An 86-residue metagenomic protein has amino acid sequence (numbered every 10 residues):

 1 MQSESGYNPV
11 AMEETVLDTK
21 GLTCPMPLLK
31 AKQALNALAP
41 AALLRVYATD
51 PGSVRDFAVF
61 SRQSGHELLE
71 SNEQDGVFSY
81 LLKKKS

Functional and structural regions predicted by a protein language model:
S3: Cationic, low-complexity basic patches in intrinsically disordered or flexible, solvent-exposed regions
G6-A37: N-terminal first-folded block
M12-E14, A41-R45, V77-S79: Intrinsic-disorder/low-complexity, polar/charged segments enriched in Ser/Thr/Lys/Arg/Asp/Glu/Gln
P25-S71: Amphipathic, hydrophobic secondary-structure cores in small proteins
S79-S86: Core SAM-dependent methyltransferase catalytic element
